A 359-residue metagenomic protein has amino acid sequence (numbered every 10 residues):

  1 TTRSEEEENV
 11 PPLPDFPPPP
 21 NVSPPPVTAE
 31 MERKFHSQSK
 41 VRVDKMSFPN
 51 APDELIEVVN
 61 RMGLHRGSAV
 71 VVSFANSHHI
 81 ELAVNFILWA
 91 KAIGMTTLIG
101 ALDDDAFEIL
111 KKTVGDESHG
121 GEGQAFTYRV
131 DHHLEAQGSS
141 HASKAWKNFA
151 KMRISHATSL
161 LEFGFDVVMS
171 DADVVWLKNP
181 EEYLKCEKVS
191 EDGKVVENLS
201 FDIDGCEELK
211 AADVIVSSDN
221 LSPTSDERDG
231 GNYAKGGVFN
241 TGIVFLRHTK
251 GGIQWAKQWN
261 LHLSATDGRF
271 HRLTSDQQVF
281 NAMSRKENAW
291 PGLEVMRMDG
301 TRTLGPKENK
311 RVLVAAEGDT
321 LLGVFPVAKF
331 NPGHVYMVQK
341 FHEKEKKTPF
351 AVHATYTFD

Functional and structural regions predicted by a protein language model:
T1-V70, G115: Juxtamembrane luminal stem/stalk of type II transmembrane Golgi/ER carbohydrate-processing enzymes
F74-S77, L102: Structural motif
I80-E81, D105-L110: Short, charged/polar "capping" segments at the starts of alpha-helices and the immediately preceding loops
W89-T96: Short, acidic, metal-binding catalytic loop of nucleotide-sugar glycosyltransferases
T97-D103: Short internal beta-strands
E108-F163: Active-site-proximal specificity loops/subdomain of glycosyltransferases
F149-D226, G236-V238, I243-I253: GT-A fold catalytic core of metal-dependent nucleotide-sugar glycosyltransferases, centered on the diacidic
E187, G236-D359: Catalytic core and acceptor-binding pocket of nucleotide-sugar-dependent glycosyltransferases
